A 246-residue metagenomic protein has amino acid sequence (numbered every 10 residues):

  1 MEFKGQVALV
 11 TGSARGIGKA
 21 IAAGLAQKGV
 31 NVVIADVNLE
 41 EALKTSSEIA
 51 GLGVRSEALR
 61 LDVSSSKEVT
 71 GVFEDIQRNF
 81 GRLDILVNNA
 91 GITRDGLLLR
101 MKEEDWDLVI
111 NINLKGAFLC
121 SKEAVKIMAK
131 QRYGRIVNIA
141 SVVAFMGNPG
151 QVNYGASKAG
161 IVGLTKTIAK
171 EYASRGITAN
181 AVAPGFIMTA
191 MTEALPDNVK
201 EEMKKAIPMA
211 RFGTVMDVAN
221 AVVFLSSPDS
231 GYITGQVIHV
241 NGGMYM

Functional and structural regions predicted by a protein language model:
E2-V33, I168: Canonical Rossmann dinucleotide-binding motif of NAD(H)/NADP(H)-dependent dehydrogenases/reductases, specifically
R82, A173, T178, I233-G235: Short, small/polar-rich loop/turn modules that mediate ligand/substrate recognition or access, typified
L97-L98, D105-I110, T192, M203: Substrate-binding pocket helix/loop in short-chain dehydrogenase/reductase
S121, S157, T165: Active-site helix of classical SDR
K126, K170-S174, G231: Alpha-helical segment proximal to the catalytic Tyr-Lys
S141: Residue(s) in the substrate-gating loop at a strand-loop-helix junction that position the organic substrate next
A181, K204-D229, I233, G242: C-terminal helical subdomain
